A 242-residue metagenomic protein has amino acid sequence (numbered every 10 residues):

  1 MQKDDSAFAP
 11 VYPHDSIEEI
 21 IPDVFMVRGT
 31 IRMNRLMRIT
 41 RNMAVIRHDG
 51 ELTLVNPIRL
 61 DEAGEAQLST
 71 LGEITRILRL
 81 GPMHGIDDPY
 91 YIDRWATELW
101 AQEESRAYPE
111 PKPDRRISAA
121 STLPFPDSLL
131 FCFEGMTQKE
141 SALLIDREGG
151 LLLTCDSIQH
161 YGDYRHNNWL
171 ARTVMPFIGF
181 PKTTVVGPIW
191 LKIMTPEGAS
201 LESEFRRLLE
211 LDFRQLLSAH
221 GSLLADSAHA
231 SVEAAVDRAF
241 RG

Functional and structural regions predicted by a protein language model:
M1-L60, P113-F177, S203-E210: Catalytic core of the metallo-beta-lactamase
I21-P22, N34, P57-L60, I74-R76 (+3 more regions): Cap/insert and terminal regions of metallo-dependent hydrolase folds
I39, D49, E62-T70, K192-A199: Helix-coil boundary/capping segments in enzymes
E51-L52, I74-I77, E98-L99, G150-L151 (+1 more regions): Hydrophobic beta-strand segments of well-ordered beta-sheets in folded domains
E65-P124, D237: Active-site HxH/HxHxD metal-binding segment of metal-dependent hydrolases
M83-H84, M136-E140, H220: Histidine-centered active-site/metal-ligand motif
L99-A101, L152-S157, L216-A219: A structural signal for short, well-ordered beta-strand segments and their strand-loop junctions that often border
